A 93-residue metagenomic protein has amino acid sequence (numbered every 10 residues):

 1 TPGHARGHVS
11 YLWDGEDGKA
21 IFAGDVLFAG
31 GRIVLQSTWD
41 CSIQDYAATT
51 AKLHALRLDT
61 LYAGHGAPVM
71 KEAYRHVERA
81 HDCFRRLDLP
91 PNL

Functional and structural regions predicted by a protein language model:
P2-P91: Metallo-beta-lactamase
